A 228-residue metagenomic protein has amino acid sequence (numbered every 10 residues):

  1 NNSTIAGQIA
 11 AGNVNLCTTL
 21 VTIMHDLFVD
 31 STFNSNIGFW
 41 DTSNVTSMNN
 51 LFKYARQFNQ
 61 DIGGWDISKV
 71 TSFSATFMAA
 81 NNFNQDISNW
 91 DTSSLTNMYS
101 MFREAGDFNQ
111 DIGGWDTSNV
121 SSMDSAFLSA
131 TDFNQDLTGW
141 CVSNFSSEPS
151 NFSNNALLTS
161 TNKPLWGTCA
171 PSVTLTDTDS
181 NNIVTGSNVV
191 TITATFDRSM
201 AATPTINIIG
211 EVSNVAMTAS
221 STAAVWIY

Functional and structural regions predicted by a protein language model:
N1-A170: Negatively charged
A170-Y228: Non-catalytic beta-sheet/beta-sandwich ligand-binding modules that flank or precede catalytic cores
